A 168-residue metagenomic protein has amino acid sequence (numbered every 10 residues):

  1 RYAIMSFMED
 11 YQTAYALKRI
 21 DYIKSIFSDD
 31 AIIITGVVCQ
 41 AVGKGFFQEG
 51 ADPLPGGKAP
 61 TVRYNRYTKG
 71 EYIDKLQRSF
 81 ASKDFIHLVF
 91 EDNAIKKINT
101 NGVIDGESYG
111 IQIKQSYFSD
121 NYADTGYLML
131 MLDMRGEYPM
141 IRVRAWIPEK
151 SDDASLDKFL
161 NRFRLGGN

Functional and structural regions predicted by a protein language model:
R1-L17, D21, S25: Short, low-complexity N-terminal intrinsically disordered segments enriched in polar/charged residues
R1-Y2, F118-N168: Low-complexity, intrinsically disordered terminal/linker segments enriched in charged and Gly/Pro repeats
Q12-A16, S28-I32, D74-F85: Sec-exported extracytoplasmic/periplasmic mature domains
K18-G43: Short, well-ordered alpha-helical segments enriched in acidic and aromatic residues
R19-D21, D29, I86-H87, E137-P139: Loop/turn elements at helix/coil->beta-strand transitions in domains of secreted/extracellular proteins
Q40-G43, A51-D52, Y64, K158-N161: Short, charged/polar low-complexity linear motifs in solvent-exposed/disordered segments
F46-T125: Surface-exposed, charged secondary-structure patches
